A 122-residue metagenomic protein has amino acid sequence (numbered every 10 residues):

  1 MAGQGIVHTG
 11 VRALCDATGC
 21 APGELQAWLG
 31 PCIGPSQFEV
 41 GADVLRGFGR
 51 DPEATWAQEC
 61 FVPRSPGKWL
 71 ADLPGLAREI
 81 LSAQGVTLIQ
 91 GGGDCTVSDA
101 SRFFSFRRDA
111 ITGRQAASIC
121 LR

Functional and structural regions predicted by a protein language model:
M1-R122: Active-site microenvironment for binding and transforming phosphate-containing groups
